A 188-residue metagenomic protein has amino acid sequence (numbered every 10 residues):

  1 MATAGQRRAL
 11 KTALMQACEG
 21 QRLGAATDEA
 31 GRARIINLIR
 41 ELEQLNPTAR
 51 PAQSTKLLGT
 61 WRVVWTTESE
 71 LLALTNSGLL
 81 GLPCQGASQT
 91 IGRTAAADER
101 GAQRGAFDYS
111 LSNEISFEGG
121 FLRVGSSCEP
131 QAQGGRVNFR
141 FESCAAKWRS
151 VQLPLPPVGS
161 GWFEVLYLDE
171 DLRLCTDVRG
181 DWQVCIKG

Functional and structural regions predicted by a protein language model:
A2-G188: Soluble ligand-binding/transfer domains with enclosed cavities or grooves
